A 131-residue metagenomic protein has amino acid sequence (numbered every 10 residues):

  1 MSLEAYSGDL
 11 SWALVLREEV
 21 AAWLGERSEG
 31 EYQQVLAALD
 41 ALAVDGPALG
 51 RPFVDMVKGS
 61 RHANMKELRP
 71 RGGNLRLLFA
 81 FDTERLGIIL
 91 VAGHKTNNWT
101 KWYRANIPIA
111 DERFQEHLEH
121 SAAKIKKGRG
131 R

Functional and structural regions predicted by a protein language model:
M1-N74, T83-G87, H94-R131: Basic, Lys/Arg-enriched alpha-helical interface segments
